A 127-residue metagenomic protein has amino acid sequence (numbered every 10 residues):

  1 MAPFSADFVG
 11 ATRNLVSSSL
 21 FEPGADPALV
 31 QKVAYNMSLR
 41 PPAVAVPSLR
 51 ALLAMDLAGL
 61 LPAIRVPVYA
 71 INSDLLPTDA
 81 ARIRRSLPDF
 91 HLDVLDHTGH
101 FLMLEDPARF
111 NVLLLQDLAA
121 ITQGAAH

Functional and structural regions predicted by a protein language model:
M1, A11, P88-L92: A short C-terminal helix-loop "cap" of Rossmann-like NAD(P)-dependent dehydrogenase/epimerase domains
P3-P62: Conserved alpha/beta-hydrolase catalytic His-Asp/Glu region
L20-F21, S38, Y69, P88 (+1 more regions): A generic structural signal for secondary-structure junctions that act as hinges or helix/strand caps at the edges
P42, L57, V66-Y69, L92 (+1 more regions): Generic structural signal for secondary-structure transition and capping sites
R65-L104, R109: Conserved loop-alpha-helix segment in the C-terminal half of the alpha/beta-hydrolase fold that carries the catalytic
L104-A120: Post-His helix in hydrolase/transferase enzymes
A120-H127: Alpha/beta-hydrolase-fold serine-hydrolase catalytic core, especially in secreted/extracellular enzymes
